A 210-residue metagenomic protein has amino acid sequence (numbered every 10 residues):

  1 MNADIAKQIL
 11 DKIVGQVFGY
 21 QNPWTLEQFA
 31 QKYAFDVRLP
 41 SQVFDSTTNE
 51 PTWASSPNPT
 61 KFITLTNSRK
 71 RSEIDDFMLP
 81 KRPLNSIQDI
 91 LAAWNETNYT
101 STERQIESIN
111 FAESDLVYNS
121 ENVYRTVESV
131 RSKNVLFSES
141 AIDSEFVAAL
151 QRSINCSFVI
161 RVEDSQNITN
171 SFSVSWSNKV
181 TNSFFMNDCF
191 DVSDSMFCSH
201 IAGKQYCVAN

Functional and structural regions predicted by a protein language model:
M1-N210: Long, distal/terminal scaffolding or interaction modules with repetitive or compositionally biased sequence
